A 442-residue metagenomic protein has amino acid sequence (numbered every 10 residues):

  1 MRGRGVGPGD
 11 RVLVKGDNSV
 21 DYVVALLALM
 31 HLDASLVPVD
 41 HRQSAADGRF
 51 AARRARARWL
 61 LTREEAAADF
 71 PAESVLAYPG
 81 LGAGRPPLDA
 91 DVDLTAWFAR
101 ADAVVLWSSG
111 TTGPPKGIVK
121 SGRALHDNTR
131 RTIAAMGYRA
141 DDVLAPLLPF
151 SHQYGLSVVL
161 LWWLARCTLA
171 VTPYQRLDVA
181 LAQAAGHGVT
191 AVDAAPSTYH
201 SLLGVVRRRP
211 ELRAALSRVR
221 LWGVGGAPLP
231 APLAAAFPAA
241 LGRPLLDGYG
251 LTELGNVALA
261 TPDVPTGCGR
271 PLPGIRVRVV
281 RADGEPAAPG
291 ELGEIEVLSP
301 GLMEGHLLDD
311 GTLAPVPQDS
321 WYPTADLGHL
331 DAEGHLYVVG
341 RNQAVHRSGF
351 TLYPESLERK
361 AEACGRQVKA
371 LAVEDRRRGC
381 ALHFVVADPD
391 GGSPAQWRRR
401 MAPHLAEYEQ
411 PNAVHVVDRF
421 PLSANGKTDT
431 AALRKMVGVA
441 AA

Functional and structural regions predicted by a protein language model:
M1-Q43, L147-P149, T351: Conserved AMP-binding/adenylate-forming
R85-W107, P114, G137-V143: Conserved pre-ATP/AMP-binding loop-to-beta segment of ANL
A103-R130: Conserved AMP-binding A3 loop
H126-V143, S151-A191, V205: Conserved AMP-binding/adenylation subdomain of ANL enzymes
V189-A194, G204-T266, R276: Gly/Ser/Thr-rich phosphate-binding loop
R270-G274, E285-P315, F350-L352, G392: Conserved ATP/PPi-binding loop(s) of AMP-dependent carboxylate-activating enzymes
S299, L327-E409: AMP-binding/adenylate-forming catalytic core of the ANL superfamily
L371, H383-V385, W397-A442: Conserved C-terminal "lid"/linker of ANL adenylate-forming enzymes
